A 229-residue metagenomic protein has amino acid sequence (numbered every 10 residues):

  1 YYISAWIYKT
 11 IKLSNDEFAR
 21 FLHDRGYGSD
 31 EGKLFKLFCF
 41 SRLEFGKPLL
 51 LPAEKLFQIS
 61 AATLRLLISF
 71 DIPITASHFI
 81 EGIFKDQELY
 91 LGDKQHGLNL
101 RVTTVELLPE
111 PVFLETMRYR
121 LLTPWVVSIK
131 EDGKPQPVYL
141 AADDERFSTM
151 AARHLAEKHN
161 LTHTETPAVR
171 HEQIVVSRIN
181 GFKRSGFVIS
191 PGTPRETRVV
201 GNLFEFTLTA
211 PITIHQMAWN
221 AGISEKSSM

Functional and structural regions predicted by a protein language model:
Y1-M229: RNA-interacting cores
